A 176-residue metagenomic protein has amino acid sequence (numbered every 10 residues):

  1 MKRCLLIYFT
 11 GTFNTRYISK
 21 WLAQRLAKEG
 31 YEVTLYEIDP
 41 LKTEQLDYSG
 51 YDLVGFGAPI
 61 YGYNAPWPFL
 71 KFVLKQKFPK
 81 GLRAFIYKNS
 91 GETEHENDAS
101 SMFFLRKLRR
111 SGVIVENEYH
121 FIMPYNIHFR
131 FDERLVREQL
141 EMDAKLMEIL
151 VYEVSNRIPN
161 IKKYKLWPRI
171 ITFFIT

Functional and structural regions predicted by a protein language model:
K2-C4, N14-Y17, A23-E37, Y48-T176: FMN-binding flavodoxin-like domain, especially the glycine-rich phosphate-binding loop
E37-T43: Short acidic loop-to-helix transition motifs that present clustered carboxylates
